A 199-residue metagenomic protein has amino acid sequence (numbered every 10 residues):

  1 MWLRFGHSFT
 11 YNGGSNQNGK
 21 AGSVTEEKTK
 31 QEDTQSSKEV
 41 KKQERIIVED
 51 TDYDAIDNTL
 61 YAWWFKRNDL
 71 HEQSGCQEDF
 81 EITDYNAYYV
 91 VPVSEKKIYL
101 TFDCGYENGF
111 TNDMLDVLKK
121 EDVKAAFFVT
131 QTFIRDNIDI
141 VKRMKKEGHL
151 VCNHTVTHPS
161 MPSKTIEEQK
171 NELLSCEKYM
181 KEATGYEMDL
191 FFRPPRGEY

Functional and structural regions predicted by a protein language model:
W2-L100, E107-N112, K120: N-terminal pre-catalytic segment of deacetylase/amide-hydrolase enzymes
K96-I98, N108-F110, K119-Y199: Metal-dependent polysaccharide deacetylase catalytic core of the NodB/CE4 family, i.e., the active-site-bearing domain
